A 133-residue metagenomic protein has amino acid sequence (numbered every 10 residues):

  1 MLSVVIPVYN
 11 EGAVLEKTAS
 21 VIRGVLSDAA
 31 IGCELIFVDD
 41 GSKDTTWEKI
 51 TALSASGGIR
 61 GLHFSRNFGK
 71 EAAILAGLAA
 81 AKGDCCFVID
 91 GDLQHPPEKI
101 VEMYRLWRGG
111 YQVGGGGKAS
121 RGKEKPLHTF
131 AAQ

Functional and structural regions predicted by a protein language model:
M1-S3, E34: Cell-envelope/extracellular polymer assembly enzymes that use nucleotide-activated donors
E11-L26: Short, well-formed alpha-helical segments that are part of the catalytic scaffolds of diverse glycosyltransferases
A13-K17, K43-L53: Acidic helix N-cap motif at the loop->helix transition within catalytic regions of sugar-transfer enzymes
R23, I31-G41, L62-H63: Short beta-strand/loop segment that forms part of the nucleotide-sugar
L26-I31, S54-I59: Short helix-capping segments at alpha-helix termini
D39-W47, L93-Q94: A conserved acidic beta->alpha catalytic loop
R60-R66, K70-A80, C85, Q94-Q133: Acceptor/aglycone-binding surface of glycosyltransferases and processive sugar-polymer synthases
